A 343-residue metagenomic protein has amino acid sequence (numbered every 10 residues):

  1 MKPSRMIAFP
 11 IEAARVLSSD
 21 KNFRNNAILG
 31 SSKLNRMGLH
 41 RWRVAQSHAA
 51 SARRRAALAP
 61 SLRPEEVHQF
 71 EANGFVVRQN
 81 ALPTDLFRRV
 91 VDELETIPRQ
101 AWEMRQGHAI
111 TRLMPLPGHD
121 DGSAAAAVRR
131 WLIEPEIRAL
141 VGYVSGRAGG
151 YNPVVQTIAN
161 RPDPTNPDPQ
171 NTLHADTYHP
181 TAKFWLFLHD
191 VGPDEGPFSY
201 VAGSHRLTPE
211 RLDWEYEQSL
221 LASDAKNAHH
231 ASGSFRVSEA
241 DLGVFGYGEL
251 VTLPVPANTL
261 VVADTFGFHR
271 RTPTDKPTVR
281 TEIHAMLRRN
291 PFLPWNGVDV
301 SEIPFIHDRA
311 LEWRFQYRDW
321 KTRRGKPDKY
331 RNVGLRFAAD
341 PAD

Functional and structural regions predicted by a protein language model:
K2-A72, Q79-N171: Non-heme Fe(II)-dependent double-stranded beta-helix
K2-R24, W42-H48, A52-R55, W214-E217 (+2 more regions): Non-heme Fe(II)/2-oxoglutarate
L86-R88, D194, T208-P209, R270-T272 (+1 more regions): Short catalytic/ligand-binding loop motif for oxyanion handling, primarily in non-cytosolic enzymes, centered on
P153, N166-Q170, K183, D194-Y200 (+2 more regions): A short secondary-structure junction signal
Q156-T165, Y178, H189-P193, S204-L207: Short acidic/polar capping segments at secondary-structure boundaries
Q170-T177, F268-R271: Histidine-centered catalytic micro-motifs
T177-P193, P254-V255, V262, M286-R289: Short, conserved beta-strand element in jelly-roll/cupin
E195-G267: Double-stranded beta-helix
